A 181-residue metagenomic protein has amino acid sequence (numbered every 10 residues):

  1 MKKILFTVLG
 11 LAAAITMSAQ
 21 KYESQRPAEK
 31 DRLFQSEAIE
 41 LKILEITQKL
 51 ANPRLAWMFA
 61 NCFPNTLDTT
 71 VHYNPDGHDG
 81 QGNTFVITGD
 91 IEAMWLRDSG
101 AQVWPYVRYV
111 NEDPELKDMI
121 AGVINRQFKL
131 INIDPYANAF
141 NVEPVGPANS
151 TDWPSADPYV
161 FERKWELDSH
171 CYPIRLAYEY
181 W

Functional and structural regions predicted by a protein language model:
M1-K21: Bacterial Sec-dependent N-terminal signal peptides
K3, A12, G82-N83, I91 (+1 more regions): Exposed boundary/loop context
K3, Y22, N52, N61 (+8 more regions): Detector for Asparagine
T7-L9, I87, D157: N-terminal hydrophobic alpha-helix used for membrane targeting or insertion
L9-A13, L67, M94, W104: Residues in flexible loops and secondary-structure boundaries
Q20-R97: Low-complexity, Ser/Thr/Pro/Gly-enriched N-terminal "stalk/linker" regions
E92-I120, I124-W181: Aromatic-rich carbohydrate-recognition surfaces in CAZymes
